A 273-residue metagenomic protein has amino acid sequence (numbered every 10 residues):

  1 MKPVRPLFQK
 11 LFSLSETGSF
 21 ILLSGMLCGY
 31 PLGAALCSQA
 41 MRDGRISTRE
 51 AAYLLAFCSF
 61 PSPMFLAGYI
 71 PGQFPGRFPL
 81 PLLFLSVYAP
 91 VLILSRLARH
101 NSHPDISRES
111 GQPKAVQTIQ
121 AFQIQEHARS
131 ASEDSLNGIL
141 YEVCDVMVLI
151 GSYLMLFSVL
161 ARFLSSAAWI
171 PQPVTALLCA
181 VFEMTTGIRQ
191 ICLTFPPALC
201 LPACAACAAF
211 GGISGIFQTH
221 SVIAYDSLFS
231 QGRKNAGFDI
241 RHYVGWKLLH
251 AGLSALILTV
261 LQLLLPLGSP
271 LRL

Functional and structural regions predicted by a protein language model:
M1-L14, G25-L27, L164-A168: Helix-loop-helix hairpins and the membrane-proximal interhelical loops of multi-pass alpha-helical transport proteins
K2-S13, S38, R42, G138-D145 (+1 more regions): Short amphipathic alpha-helical coupling elements at transmembrane boundaries
F12-P75, L178-T194, L201-K234: Alpha-helical membrane segments and immediately flanking helix-loop junctions that form or couple to the substrate/ion
A52-Y53, S59, Y69-Q120: Conserved, well-structured core segments that form the ligand-binding/active-site neighborhood of functional domains
P63-G68, Y88-L92, R96, L199-L273: C-terminal transmembrane helix pair
S102-Y141, S230-R233, L271-L273: Intrinsically disordered, low-complexity non-transmembrane regions of multi-pass membrane transporters
R129-Y153, H242, W246, L264-L273: Hydrophobic transmembrane alpha-helices of multi-pass small-molecule transporters
L136-A208: Transmembrane helical segments that form the transport core of multi-pass membrane transport proteins
